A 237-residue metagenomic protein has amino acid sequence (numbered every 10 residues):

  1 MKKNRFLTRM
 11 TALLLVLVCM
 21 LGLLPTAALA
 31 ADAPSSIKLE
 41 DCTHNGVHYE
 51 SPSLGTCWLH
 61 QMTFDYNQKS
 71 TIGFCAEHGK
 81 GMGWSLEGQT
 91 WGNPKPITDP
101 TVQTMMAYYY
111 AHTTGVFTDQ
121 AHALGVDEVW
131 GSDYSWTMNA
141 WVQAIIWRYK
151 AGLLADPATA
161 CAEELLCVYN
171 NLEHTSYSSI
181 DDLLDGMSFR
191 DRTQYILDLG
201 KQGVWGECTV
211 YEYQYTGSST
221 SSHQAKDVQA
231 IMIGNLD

Functional and structural regions predicted by a protein language model:
K2-L14: Bacterial N-terminal signal peptides that target proteins for export
F6-R9, L24, E207, Q214: A detector of low-complexity, intrinsically disordered, Ser/Thr/Gly/Pro/Ala-rich segments
R9-A12, A27, S221: N-terminal compositionally biased, intrinsically disordered segments and leader/signal-like regions
M20-A28: C-terminal segment of classical bacterial N-terminal signal peptides
A31-T216, S222-Q224: Short, surface-exposed polybasic-aromatic patches that bind anionic ligands, especially phosphate groups
G206, G217, A230, G234-N235: C-terminal functional modules
